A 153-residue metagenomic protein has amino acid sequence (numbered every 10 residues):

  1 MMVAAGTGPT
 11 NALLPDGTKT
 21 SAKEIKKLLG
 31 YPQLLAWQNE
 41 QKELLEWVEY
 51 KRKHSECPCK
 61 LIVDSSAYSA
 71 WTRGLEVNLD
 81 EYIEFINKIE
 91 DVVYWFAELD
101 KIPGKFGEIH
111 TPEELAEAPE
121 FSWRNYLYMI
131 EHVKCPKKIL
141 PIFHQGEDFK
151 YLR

Functional and structural regions predicted by a protein language model:
M1-L127: Non-catalytic, usually N-terminal nucleic-acid engagement modules in DNA/RNA processing proteins
P58-V63, H132-L140: Short beta-strand/loop segments at the ligand-binding rim of alpha/beta enzyme cores
N125-M129, C135, Y151-R153: SIR2/sirtuin NAD+-dependent deacylase catalytic core
K137-R153: Glycine-rich phosphate/ribose-binding loops and adjacent secondary-structure elements that form binding surfaces
